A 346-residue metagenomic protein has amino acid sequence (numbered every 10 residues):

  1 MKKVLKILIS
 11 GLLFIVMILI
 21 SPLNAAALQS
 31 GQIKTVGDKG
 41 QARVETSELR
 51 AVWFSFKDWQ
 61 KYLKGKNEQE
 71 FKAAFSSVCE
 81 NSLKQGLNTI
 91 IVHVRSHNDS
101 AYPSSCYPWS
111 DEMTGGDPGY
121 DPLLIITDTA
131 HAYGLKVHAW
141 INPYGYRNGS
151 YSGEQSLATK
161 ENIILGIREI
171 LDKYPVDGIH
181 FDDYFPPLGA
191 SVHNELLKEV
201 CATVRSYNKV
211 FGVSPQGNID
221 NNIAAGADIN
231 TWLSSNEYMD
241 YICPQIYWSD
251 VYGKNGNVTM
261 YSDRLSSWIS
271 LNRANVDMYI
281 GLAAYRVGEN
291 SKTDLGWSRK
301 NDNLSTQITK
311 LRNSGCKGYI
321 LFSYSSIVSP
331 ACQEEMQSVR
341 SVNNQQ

Functional and structural regions predicted by a protein language model:
L19-Q32: Sec-dependent signal peptide cleavage junction
V36-D38, P122-L124, L165-G166, G217-S234 (+2 more regions): Alpha-helical scaffolding within the catalytic cores of extracellular/periplasmic polymer-degrading hydrolases
A42-A73, L123-D128, K136-Y174, I223 (+1 more regions): Active-site-adjacent "subsite" loops/lids of carbohydrate-active enzymes
A73-D99, K173-G178, E237-Y241, S314-G318: Catalytic domains of carbohydrate-active enzymes, especially glycoside hydrolases
V78-C79, V92-N142, L188-Y207, N257-V258: Aromatic-lined substrate-binding rim segments of carbohydrate-active enzymes
I91-N98, P143-G149, N162-S191, K317-L321: Active-site groove signature of glycoside hydrolases
H131, L135-Y151, H180-G189, H193-G226 (+1 more regions): Aromatic-lined carbohydrate-recognition surfaces of secreted/lumenal glycan-active proteins
N236-V258, S267-Q346: Substrate-binding cleft of secreted/luminal carbohydrate-active enzymes
